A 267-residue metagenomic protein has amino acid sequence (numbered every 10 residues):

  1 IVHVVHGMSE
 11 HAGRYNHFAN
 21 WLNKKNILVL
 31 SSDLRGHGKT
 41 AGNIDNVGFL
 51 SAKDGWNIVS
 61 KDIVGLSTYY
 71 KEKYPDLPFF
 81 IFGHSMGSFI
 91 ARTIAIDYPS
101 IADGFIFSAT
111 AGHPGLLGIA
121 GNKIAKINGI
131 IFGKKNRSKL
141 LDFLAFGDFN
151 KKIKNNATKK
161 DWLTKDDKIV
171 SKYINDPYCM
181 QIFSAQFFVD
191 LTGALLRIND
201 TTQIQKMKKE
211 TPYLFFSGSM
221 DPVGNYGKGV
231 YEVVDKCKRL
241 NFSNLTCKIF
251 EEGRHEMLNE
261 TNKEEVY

Functional and structural regions predicted by a protein language model:
I1-G7: Short beta-strand element of the alpha/beta-hydrolase
A12-D45: Conserved alpha/beta-hydrolase
L50-E72: Alpha/beta-hydrolase active-site loop
Y74-S85: Alpha/beta-hydrolase fold nucleophile elbow
A91-Y178: Alpha/beta-hydrolase-fold enzymes
F215-S217: Short beta-strand/loop motif that positions the catalytic acidic residue of the alpha/beta-hydrolase fold
P222-E232: Conserved alpha/beta-hydrolase "acid-adjacent" motif
K228-G229, G253, L258-Y267: Post-His helix in hydrolase/transferase enzymes
